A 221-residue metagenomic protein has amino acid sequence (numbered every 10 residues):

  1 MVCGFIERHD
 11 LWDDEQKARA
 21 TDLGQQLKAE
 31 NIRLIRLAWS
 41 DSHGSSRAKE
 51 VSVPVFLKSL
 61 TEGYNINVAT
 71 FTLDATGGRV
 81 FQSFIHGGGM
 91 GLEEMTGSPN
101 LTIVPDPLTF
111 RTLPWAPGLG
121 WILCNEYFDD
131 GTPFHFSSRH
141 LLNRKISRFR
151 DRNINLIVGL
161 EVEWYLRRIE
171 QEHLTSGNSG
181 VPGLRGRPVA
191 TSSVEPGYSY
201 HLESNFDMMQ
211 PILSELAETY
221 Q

Functional and structural regions predicted by a protein language model:
M1-Y220: ATP/Mg2+-dependent ligation/transfer catalytic cores
